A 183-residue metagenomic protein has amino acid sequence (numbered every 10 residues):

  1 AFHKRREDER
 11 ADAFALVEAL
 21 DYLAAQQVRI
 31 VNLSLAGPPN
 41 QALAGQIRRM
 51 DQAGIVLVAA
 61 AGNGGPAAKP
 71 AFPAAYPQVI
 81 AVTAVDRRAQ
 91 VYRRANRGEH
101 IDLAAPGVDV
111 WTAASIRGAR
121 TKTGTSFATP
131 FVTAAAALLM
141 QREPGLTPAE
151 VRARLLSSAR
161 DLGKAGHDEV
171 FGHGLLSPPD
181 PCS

Functional and structural regions predicted by a protein language model:
A1-P38, A159-A165: Subtilisin-like peptidase catalytic core
F2-R5, R93, G107-L175: Hydrolase catalytic cores
E9-L16, N32-D102, D109-T133: Substrate-binding/specificity loop regions of serine endopeptidase catalytic domains, predominantly subtilases
L16, Y22, I30, F171-S183: C-terminal domain-closing interface element
E18, A84, A137, A153-S157 (+1 more regions): Generic alpha-helical structural context detector
D21-Q26, R87, L138-G145: Flexible, small-residue-rich helix->loop connector segments that border functional cores
A61, P77, A114, L155 (+2 more regions): Hydrophobic aliphatic residues
